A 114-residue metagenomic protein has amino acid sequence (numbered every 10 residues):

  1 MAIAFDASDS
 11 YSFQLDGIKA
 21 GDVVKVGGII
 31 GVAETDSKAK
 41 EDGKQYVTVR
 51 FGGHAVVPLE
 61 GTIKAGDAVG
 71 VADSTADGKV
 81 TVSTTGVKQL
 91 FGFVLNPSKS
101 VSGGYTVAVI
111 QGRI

Functional and structural regions predicted by a protein language model:
M1-I114: Surface-exposed, low-hydrophobicity beta-strand/loop segments enriched in small/polar/acidic residues
